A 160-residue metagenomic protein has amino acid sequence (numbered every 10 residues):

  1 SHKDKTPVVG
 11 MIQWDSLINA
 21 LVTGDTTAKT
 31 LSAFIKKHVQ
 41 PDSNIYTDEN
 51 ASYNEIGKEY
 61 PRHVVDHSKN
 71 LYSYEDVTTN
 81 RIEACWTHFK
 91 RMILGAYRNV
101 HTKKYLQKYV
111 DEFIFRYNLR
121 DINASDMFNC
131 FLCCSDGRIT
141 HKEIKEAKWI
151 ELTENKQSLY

Functional and structural regions predicted by a protein language model:
S1-Y160: Residue-level recognition of single "structural anchor" positions that define or cap local secondary structure
